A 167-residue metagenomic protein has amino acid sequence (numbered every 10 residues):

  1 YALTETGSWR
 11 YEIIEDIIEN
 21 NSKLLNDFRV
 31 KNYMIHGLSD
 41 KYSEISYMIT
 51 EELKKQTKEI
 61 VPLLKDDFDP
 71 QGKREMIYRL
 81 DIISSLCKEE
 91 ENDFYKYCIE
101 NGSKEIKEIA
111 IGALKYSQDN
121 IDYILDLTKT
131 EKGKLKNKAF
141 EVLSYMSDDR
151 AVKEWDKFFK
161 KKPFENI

Functional and structural regions predicted by a protein language model:
E5, W9-L25, H36, I45-Q56 (+8 more regions): Structural detector for internal amphipathic alpha-helices that build alpha-solenoid repeat scaffolds
